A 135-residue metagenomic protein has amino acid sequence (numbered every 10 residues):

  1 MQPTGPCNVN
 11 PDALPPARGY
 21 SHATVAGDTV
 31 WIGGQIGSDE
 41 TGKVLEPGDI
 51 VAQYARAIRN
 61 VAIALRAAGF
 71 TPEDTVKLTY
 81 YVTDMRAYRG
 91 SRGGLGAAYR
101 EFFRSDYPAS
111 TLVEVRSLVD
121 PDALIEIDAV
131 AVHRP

Functional and structural regions predicted by a protein language model:
M1-R59, I63-V76, V82-P135: N-terminal presequence-like segments and the immediate start of the first folded domain
